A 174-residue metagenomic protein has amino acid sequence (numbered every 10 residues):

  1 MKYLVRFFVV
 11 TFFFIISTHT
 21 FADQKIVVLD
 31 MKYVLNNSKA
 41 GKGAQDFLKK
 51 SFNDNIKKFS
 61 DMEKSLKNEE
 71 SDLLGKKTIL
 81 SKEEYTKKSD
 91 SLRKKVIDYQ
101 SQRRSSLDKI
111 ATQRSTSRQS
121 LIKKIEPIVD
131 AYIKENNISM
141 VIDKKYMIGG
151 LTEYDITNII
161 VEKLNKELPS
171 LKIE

Functional and structural regions predicted by a protein language model:
M1-F7: Positively charged n-region of N-terminal signal peptides that target proteins for export
F7-I16: Bacterial N-terminal signal peptides
I16-A22: Sec/Tat signal peptide C-region and signal peptidase I cleavage site
D23-M147, S170-E174: Amphipathic alpha-helical segments
M147-G150, Y154: A structural signal for short loop-to-beta-strand junctions that line the ligand-binding cleft of periplasmic/secreted
